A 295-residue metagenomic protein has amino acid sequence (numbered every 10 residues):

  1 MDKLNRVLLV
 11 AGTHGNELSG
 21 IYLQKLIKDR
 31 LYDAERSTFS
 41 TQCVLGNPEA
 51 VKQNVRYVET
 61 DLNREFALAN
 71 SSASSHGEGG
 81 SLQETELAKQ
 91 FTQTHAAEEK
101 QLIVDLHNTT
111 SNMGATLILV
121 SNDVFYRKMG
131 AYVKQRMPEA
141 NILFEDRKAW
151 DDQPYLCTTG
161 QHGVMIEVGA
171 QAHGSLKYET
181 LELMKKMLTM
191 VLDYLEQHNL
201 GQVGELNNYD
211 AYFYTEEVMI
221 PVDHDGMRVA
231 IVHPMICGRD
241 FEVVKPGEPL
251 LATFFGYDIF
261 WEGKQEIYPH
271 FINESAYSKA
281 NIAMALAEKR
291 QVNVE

Functional and structural regions predicted by a protein language model:
M1-E295: Structured catalytic-domain cores with a bias toward divalent-metal coordination
